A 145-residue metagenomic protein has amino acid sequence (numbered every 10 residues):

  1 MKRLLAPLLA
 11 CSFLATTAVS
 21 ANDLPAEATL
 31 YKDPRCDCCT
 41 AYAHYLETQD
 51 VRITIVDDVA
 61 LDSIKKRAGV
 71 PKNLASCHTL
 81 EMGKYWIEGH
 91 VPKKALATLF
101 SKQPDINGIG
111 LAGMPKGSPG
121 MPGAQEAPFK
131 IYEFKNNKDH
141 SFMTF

Functional and structural regions predicted by a protein language model:
M1-L4: Positively charged n-region of N-terminal signal peptides that target proteins for export
P7, K32-R35, N73: Secretory pathway export signals and precursors
P7-T16: Bacterial N-terminal signal peptides
T17-A21: Sec/Tat signal peptide C-region and signal peptidase I cleavage site
N22-Q49: Local sequence-structure signature of Cys/Sec-based thiol-disulfide redox active-site neighborhoods
Y31-D33, V56-V59, H90, A112-M114: Active-site-proximal beta-strand/loop segments in catalytic clefts of secreted hydrolases
T40-G89: N-terminal, post-signal-peptide region of Sec/Tat-exported proteins
R67, N73-F145: Thiol/selenol-based redox catalytic cores and closely related redox-interacting motifs
